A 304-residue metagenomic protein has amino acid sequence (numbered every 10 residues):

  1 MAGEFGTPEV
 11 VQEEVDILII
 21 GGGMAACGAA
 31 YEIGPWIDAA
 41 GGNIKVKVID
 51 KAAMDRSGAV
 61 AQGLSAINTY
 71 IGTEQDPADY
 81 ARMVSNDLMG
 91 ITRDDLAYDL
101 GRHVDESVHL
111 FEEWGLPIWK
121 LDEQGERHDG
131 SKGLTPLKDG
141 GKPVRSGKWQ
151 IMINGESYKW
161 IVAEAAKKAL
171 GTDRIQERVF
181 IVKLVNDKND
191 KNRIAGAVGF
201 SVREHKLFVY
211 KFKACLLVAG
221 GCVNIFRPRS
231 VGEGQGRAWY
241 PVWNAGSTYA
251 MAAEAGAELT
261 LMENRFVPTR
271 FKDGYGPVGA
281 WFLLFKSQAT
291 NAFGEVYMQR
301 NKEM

Functional and structural regions predicted by a protein language model:
M1-R82, N154-M304: Residues forming the flavin
G6, A81-L88, K142-P143: A short small-residue
Q62, W119-Y158: Terminal amphipathic helices with adjacent charged low-complexity linkers/tails
G63-S65, L88-T92, T135-G147, N224-E233: Gly-rich Lys/Arg/Thr-decorated short loops/hinges at beta-loop-alpha junctions or inter-strand turns that position
Y70, N86, G90, D94-G101 (+2 more regions): Hydrophobic alpha-helical scaffolding
V84-P136: Rossmann-like flavin
L110-L116, D139-K142, K191-N192, W281-F282: Short, charged low-complexity intrinsically disordered segments located at boundaries of structured domains
